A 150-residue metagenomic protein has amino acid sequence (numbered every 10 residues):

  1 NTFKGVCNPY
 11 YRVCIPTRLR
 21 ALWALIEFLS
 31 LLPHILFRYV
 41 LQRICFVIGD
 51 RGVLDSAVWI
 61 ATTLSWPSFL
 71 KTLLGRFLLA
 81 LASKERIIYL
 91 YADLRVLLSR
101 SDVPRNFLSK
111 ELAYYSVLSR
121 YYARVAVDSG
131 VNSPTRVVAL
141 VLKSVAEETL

Functional and structural regions predicted by a protein language model:
N1-L64, F69: ATP-dependent small-molecule kinase phosphotransfer cores that center on conserved nucleotide phosphate-binding segments
P16, L81-D93, R124-S133: Hydrophobic transmembrane alpha-helix bundles
L32-L36, L73-F77, L112-A113: A generic local structural motif
C45, G49-G52, K71, A80-S99: Conserved phosphate-donor/acceptor-positioning beta-strand/loop module used by diverse small-molecule
L54-D55, I60, L94-V96, S133: Glycine-rich nucleotide phosphate-binding loop and flanking beta-alpha elements of Rossmann-like dinucleotide-binding
S65-K71, D102-N106: Short, surface-exposed loop/helix-turn segments at secondary-structure junctions that function as lids/hinges flanking
L78-A80, V117: Short secondary-structure boundary/capping segments
R95-L150: NTP-dependent small-molecule kinase module
